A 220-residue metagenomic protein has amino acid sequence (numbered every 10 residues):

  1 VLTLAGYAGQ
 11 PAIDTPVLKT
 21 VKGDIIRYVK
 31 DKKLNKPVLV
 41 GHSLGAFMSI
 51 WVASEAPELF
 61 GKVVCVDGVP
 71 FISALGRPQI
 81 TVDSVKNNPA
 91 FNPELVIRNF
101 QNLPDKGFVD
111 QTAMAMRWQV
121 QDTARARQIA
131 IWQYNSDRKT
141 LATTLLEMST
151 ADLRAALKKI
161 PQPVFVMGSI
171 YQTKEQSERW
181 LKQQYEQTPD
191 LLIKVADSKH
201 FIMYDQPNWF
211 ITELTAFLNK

Functional and structural regions predicted by a protein language model:
V1-V40, L44: Active-site loop/oxyanion-hole signature of alpha/beta-hydrolase fold enzymes
T3-A8, V69, S198-K199: Short beta-to-alpha linker loops that shape the active-site pocket of alpha/beta-hydrolase fold enzymes
T15-P16, S84, T123: Coil residues (strongly favoring Ser/Thr
N35-Q79: Conserved hydrolase catalytic core segment
V63-L103: Flexible "cap/lid" loop of the alpha/beta hydrolase fold
A74-G76, I80, R98-K158: Conserved alpha/beta-hydrolase catalytic His-Asp/Glu region
P163-K199, Y204: Conserved loop-alpha-helix segment in the C-terminal half of the alpha/beta-hydrolase fold that carries the catalytic
Y204-A216: Post-His helix in hydrolase/transferase enzymes
